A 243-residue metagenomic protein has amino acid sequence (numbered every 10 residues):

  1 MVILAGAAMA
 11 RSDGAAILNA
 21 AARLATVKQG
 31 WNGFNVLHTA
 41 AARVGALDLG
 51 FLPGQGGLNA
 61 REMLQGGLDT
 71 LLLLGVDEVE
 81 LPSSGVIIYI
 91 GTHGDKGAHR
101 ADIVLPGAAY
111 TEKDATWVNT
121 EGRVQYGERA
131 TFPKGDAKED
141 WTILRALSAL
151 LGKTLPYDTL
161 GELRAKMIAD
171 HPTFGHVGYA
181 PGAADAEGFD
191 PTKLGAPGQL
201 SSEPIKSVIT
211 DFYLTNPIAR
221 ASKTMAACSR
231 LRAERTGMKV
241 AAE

Functional and structural regions predicted by a protein language model:
M1-P181, R232, T236-E243: Non-catalytic alpha/beta scaffold blocks inside enzyme catalytic domains
R164-E243: Long, low-complexity segments enriched in small/aliphatic residues
